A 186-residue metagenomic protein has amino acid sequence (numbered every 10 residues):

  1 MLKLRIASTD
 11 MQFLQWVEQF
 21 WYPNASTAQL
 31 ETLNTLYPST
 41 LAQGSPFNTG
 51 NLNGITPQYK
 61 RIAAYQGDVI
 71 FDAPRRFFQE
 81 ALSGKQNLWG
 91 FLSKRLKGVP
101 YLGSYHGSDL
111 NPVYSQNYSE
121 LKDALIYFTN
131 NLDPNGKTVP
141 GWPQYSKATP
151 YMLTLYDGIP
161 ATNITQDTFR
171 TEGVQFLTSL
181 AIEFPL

Functional and structural regions predicted by a protein language model:
M1-Y118: Substrate-gating cap/lid region and adjacent catalytic-acid/histidine neighborhood within extracellular/lumenal
S83-Q86, E120-L186: Alpha/beta-hydrolase-fold serine-hydrolase catalytic core, especially in secreted/extracellular enzymes
